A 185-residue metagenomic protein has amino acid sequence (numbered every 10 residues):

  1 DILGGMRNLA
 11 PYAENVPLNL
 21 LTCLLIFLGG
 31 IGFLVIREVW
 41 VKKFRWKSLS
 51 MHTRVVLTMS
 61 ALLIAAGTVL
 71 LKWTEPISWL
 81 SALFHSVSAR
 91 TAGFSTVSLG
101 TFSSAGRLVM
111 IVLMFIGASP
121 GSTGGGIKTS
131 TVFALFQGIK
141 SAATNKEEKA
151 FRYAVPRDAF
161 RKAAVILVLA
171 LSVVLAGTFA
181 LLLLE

Functional and structural regions predicted by a protein language model:
D1-E185: Membrane-proximal intracellular helices of multi-pass ion channels
